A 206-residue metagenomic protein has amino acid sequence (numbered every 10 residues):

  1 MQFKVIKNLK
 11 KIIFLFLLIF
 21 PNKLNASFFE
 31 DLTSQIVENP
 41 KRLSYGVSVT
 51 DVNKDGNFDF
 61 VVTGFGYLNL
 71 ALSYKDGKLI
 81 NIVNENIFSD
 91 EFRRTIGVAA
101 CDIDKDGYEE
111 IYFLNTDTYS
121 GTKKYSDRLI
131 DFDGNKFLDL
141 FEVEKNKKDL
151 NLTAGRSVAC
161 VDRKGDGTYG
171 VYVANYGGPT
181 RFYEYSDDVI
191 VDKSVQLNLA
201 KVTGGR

Functional and structural regions predicted by a protein language model:
Q2-I13: Bacterial N-terminal signal peptides that target proteins for export
I12-F20: Sec-dependent N-terminal signal peptides
A26-R42, S73-R93, I130-T153, G170 (+1 more regions): Blade-edge motifs of beta-propeller repeat domains
Q35-Y67: Beta-strand-rich domains and repeat architectures in extracellular enzymes and scaffolds, especially beta-propellers
S44-K54, R94-K105, E110, G155-G165 (+1 more regions): Beta-propeller blade termini
N57-G64, I111-N115, G170-A174: Hydrophobic beta-strand segments that make up the repeating blades of beta-propeller and related beta-repeat
G66-Y67, S120-Y125, N175-G178: Short, solvent-exposed loop/turn segments at conserved positions within beta-propeller repeat blades
E109, F113-G121, D131: Hydrophobic or amphipathic alpha-helical targeting/insertion segments
